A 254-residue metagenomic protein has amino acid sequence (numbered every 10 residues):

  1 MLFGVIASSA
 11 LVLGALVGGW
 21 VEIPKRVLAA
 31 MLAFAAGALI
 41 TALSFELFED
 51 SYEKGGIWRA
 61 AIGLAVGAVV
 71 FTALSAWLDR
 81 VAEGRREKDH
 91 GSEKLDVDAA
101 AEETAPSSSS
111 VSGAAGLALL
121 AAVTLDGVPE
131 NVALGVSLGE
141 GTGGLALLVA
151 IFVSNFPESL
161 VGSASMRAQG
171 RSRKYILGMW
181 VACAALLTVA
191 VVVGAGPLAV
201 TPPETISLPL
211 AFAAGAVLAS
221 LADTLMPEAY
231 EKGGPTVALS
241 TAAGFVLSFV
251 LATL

Functional and structural regions predicted by a protein language model:
M1-L254: Intrinsically disordered, metal-sensing/regulatory segments
